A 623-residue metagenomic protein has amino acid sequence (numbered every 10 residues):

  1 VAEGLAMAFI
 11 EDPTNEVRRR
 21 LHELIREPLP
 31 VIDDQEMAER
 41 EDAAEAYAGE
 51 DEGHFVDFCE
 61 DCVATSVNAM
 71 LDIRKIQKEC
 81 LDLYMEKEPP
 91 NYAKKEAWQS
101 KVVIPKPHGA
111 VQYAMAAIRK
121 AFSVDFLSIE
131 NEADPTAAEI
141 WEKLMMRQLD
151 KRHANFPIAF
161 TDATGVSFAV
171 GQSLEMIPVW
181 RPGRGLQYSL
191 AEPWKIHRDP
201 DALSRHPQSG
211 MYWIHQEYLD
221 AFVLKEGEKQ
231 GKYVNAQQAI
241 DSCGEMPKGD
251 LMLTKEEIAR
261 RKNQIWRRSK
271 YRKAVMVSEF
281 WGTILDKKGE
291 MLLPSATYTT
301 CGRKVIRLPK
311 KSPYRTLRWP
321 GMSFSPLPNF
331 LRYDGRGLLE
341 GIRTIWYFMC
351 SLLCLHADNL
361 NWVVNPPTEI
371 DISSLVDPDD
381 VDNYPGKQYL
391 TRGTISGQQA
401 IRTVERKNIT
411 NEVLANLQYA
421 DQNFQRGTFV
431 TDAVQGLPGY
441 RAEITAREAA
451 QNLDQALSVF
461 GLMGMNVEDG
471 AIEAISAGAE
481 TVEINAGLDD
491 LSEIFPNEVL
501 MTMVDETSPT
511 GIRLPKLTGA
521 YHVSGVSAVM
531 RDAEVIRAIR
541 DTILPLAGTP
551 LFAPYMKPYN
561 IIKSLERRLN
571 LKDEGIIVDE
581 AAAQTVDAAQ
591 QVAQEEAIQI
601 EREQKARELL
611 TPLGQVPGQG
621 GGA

Functional and structural regions predicted by a protein language model:
A2-I76, D82-K87, N91-K95, R147 (+11 more regions): C-terminal anchoring/interaction modules
E96-W98, A116-A117: N-terminal prosegments of processed precursors
A117-S123: Nucleic acid-processing catalytic cores of prokaryotic defense/repair systems
D125-F126, E175: Helix-loop-helix transmembrane hairpins and adjacent membrane-interface loops of multi-pass inner-membrane proteins
A133-F348, L352: Extended, regular secondary-structure scaffolds
